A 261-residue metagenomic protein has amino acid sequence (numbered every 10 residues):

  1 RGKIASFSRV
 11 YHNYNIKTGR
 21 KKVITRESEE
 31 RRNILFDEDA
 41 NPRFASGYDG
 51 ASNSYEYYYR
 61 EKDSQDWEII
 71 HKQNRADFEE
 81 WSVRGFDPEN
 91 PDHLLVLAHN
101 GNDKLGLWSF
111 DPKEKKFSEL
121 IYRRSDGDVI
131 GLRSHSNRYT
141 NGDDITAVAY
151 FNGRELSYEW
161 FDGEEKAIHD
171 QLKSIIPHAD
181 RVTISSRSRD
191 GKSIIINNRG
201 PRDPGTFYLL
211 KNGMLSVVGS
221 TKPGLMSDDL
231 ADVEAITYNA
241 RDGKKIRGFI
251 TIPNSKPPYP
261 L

Functional and structural regions predicted by a protein language model:
R1-H12, R20-Y48, N53-Y57, D66-A98 (+5 more regions): Conserved beta-propeller blade repeats
N15-G19, E61-D63, D111-K115, N212-G213: Short loop/turn segments that connect beta-strands within beta-propeller blades
K22-R26, E68-K72, S118-R123, S216-S220 (+1 more regions): Beta-propeller fold detector
N33-L35, S46, V148, S157-S255: Non-catalytic accessory segments flanking enzyme active sites
V96, L105-G106, E114-I121: Hydrophilic extracytoplasmic domains
P112-K116, T140-I145, A149-F151, E155: Alpha/beta-hydrolase
P258-L261: Short beta-strand element of the alpha/beta-hydrolase
